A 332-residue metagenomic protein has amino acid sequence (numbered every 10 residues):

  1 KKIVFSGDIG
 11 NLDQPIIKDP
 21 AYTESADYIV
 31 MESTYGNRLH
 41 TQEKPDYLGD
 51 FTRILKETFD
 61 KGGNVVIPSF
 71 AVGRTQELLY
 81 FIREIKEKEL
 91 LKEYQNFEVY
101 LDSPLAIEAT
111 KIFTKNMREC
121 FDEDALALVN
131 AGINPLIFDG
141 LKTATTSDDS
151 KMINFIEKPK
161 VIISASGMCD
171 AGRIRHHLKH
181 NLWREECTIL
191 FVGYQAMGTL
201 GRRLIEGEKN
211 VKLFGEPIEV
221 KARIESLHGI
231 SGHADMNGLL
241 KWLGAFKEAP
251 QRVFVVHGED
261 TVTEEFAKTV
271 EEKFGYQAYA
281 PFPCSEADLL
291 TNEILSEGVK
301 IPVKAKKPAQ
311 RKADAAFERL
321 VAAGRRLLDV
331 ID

Functional and structural regions predicted by a protein language model:
K1, D102-V211: A contiguous, basic/glycine-rich beta-loop/short-helix subdomain that forms a polymer-engagement track
K1-E98, E119-C120: His/Asp/Glu-rich metal-coordinating catalytic cores of metallo-dependent phosphodiesterases/hydrolases acting on
K1-K18, K151-F155, V161, R173-H177 (+1 more regions): Core dinuclear metal-dependent hydrolase active-site scaffold
G7-I9, S33-Y35, F70-V72, P104-L105 (+4 more regions): Active-site metal-binding loops of divalent metal-dependent hydrolases
K56-V66, N154-P159, K221-R223, L243-R252: Short, surface-exposed connector motifs at secondary-structure boundaries
R173-H176, G232-K247: A short, acidic, amphipathic alpha-helical segment used as a generic capping/interface helix at domain edges
R184, E259-V303: C-terminal, active-site-flanking charged/polar segments
K300-D332: Charged/polar low-complexity intrinsically disordered segments, enriched in acidic residues
